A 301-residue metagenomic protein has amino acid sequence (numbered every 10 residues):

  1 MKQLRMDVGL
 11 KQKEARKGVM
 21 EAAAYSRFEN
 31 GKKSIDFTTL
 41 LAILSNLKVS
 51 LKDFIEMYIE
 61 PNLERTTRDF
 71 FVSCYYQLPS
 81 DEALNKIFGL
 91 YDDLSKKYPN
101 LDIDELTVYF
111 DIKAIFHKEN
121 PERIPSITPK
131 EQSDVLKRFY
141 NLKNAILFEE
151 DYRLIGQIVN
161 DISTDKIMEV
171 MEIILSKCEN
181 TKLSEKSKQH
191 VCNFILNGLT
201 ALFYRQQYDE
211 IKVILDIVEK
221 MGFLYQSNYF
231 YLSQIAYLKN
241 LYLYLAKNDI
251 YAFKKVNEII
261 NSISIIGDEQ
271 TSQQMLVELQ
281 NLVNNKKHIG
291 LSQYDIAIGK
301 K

Functional and structural regions predicted by a protein language model:
M1-D7: A short, Lys/Arg-rich alpha-helix, primarily the initiator
V8-R27: Short alpha-helical DNA-recognition segment
T38-D53: DNA major-groove recognition helix of helix-turn-helix/homeodomain DNA-binding modules
S50-D134: Charged, helix-prone or intrinsically disordered regulatory segments positioned adjacent to compact structured domains
S73, L106-H117, R153-Q157, L196-N197 (+4 more regions): "A position-specific structural signal for the A-helix of alpha-solenoid helical repeats
Q77-D93, R123-D134, T164-S176, R205-I217 (+1 more regions): Helix-turn-helix repeat elements of alpha-solenoid scaffolds
G89-K96, D134-N141, L175-K182, L215-L224 (+1 more regions): Amphipathic alpha-helical segments of tetratricopeptide repeats
D151-L232: Alpha-helical adaptor scaffolds
